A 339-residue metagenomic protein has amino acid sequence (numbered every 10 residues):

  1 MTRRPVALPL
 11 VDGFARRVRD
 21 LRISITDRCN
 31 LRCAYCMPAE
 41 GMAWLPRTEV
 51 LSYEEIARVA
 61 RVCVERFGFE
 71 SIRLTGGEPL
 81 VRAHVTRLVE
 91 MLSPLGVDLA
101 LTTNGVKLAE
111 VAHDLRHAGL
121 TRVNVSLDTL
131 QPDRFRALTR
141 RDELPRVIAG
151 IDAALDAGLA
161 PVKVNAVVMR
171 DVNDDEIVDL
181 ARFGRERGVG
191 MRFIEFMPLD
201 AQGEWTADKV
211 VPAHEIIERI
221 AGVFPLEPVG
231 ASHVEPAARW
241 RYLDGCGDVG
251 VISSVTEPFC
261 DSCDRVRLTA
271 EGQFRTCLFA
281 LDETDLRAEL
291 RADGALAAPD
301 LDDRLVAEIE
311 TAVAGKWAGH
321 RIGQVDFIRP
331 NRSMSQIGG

Functional and structural regions predicted by a protein language model:
M1-R22, A34, E65-R66, A237-D248 (+3 more regions): N-terminal [4Fe-4S]-dependent radical SAM core
G13-E54, F67: Canonical Radical SAM [4Fe-4S] cluster-binding loop centered on the CxxxCxxC motif and its immediate flanking residues
I25, C29, C33, L74 (+3 more regions): Conserved, mostly hydrophobic/aromatic
R28-A39, F259-R267, L278: Local cysteine-cluster metal-coordination motifs and their immediate loop/turn environment, predominantly Fe-S cluster
V50-Y53, A57-L74, E78-I194: Radical SAM/AdoMet-radical enzyme domain recognition
D133-R136, R141-I148, D152-G250, S254 (+1 more regions): Radical SAM enzyme [4Fe-4S]-AdoMet core and its adjacent flexible, acidic and glycine-rich loops/tails across
L243-Q273: Active-site oxyanion/phosphate-handling segment shared across diverse enzymes
D261-R265, T269-G339: Flexible mid-to-C-terminal extensions adjoining Fe-S/redox cofactors in radical SAM and related proteins
